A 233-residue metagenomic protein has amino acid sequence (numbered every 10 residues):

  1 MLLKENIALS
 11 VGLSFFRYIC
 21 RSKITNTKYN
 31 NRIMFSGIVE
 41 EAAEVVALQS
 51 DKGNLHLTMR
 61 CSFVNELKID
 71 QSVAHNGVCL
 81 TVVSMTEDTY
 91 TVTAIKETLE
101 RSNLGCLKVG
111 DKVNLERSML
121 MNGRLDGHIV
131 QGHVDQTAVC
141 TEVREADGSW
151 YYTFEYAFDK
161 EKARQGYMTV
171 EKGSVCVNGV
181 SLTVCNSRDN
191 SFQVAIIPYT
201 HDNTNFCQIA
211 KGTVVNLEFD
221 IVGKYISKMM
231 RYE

Functional and structural regions predicted by a protein language model:
K4-S14: Positively charged N-terminal leader segments that act as targeting/secretion signals
A8, T25-T27: Ala/Thr-enriched low-complexity intrinsically disordered regions
R32-E233: Conserved loop->alpha-helix
